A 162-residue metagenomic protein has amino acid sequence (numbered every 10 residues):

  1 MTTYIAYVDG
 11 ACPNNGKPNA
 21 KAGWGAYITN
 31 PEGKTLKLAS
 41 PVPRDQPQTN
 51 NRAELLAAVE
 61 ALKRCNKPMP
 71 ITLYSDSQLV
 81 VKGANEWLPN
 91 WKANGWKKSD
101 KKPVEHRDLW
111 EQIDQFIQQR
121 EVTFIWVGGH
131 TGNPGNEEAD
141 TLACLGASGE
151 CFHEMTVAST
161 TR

Functional and structural regions predicted by a protein language model:
M1-L56, E60-C65, D140-H153, V157-T160: RNase H-like nuclease fold core
A11-P18, R44, V59-E138, L142 (+1 more regions): RNase H catalytic domain
I71-L79, F152-R162: Charge-dense, low-complexity polyampholytic segments
